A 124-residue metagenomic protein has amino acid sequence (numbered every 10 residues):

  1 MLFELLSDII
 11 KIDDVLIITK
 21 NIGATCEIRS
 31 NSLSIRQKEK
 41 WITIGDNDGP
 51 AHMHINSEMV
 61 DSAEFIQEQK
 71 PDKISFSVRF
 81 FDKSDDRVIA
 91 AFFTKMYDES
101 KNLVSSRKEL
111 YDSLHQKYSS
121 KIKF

Functional and structural regions predicted by a protein language model:
M1-I55, D61-A63, E68, S119-F124: N-terminal recruitment modules of adaptor/scaffold proteins
A63-F124: Acidic, Ser/Thr- and proline-rich intrinsically disordered linker/docking segments of eukaryotic scaffolds
